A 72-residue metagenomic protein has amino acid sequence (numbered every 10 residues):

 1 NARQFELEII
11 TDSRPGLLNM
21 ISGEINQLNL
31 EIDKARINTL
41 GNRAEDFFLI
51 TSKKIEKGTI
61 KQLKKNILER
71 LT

Functional and structural regions predicted by a protein language model:
N1-T72: A conserved regulatory-domain signal marking ACT and ACT-like small-molecule sensing domains and adjacent regulatory
